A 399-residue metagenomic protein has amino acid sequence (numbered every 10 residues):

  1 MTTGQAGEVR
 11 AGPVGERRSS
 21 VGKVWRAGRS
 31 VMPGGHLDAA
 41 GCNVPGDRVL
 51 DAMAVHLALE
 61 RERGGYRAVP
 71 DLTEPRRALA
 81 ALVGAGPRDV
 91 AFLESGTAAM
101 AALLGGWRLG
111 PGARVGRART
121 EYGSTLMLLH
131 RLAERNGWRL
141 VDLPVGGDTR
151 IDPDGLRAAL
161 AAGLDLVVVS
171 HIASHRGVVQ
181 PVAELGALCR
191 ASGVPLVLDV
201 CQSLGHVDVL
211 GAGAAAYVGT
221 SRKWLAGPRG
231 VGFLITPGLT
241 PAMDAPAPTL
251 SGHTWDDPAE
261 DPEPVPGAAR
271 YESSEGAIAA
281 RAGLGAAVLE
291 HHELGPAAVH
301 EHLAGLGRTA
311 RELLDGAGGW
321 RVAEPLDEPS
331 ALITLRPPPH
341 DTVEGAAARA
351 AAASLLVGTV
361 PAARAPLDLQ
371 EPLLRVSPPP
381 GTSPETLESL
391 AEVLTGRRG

Functional and structural regions predicted by a protein language model:
R29, P33, A352-A353, V357 (+1 more regions): PLP-dependent enzyme catalytic core of the Aspartate aminotransferase-like
P33-R77, P87: A glycine-/small-polar-enriched, mobile loop at the entrance of the PLP active site in fold-type I
V69-A80, A85-G112, Y122-L128: Conserved beta-loop-alpha segment that forms the PLP phosphate-binding cup at the N-terminus of a helix
P75-L82, A279-A323: Conserved PLP-dependent catalytic core of the aminotransferase class-I/II
R117-T120, M127-L166: PLP-dependent aminotransferase-class I/II
G147-C201, G205: Active-site phosphate-binding strand-loop segment of PLP-dependent enzymes
G213-E260: Active-site PLP attachment segment
A304-R311, G316-S354: Conserved PLP-binding catalytic core of the aspartate aminotransferase-like
